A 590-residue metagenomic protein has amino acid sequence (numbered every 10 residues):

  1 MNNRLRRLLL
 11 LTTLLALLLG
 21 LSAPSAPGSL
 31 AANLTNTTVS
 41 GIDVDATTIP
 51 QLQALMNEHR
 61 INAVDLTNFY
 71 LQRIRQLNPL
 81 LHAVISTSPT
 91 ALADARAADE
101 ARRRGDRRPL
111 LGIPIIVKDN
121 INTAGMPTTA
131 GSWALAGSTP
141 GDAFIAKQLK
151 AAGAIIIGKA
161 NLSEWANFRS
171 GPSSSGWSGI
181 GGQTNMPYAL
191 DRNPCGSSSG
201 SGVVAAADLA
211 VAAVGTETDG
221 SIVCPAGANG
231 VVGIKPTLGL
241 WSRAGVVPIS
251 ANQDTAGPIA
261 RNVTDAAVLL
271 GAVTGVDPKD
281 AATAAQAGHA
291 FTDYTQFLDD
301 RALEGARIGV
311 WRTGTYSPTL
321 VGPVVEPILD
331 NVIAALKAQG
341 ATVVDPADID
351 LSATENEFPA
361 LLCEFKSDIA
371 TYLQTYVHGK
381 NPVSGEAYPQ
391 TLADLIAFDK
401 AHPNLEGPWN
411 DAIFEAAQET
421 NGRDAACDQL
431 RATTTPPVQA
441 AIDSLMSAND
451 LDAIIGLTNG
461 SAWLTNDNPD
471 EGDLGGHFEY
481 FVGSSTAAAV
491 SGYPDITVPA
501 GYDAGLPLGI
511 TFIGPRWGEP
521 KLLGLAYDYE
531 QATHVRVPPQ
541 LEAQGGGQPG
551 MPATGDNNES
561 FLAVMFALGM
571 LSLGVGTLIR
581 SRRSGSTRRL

Functional and structural regions predicted by a protein language model:
R7, L11-L14, L18-L21, A26-D94 (+8 more regions): An N-terminal boundary/leader segment
N33-D219, T237, R261, A334 (+5 more regions): Gly/Ser-rich catalytic/binding loops embedded in alpha/beta enzyme cores
V39-S40, L110-A130, F297, A302-G314 (+2 more regions): Short helix-loop capping/hinge segments that flank enzyme active sites or metal/cofactor-binding pockets
H59, G112, A210, A412-G547: Glycine-rich, small-residue loops and helix-cap segments that act as flexible hinges at active-site edges
Q76, A206-G309, D330, A335-K337 (+2 more regions): Structural helix-boundary/capping segments
I121-A124, T255, A282-G379: Gly/Ser-rich, acidic/histidine-flanked active-site/gating loops
Q548-V564: Extracellular Ser/Thr-rich, low-complexity/disordered mucin-like segments
S560-R583: A cross-kingdom C-terminal cell-surface attachment/processing module
